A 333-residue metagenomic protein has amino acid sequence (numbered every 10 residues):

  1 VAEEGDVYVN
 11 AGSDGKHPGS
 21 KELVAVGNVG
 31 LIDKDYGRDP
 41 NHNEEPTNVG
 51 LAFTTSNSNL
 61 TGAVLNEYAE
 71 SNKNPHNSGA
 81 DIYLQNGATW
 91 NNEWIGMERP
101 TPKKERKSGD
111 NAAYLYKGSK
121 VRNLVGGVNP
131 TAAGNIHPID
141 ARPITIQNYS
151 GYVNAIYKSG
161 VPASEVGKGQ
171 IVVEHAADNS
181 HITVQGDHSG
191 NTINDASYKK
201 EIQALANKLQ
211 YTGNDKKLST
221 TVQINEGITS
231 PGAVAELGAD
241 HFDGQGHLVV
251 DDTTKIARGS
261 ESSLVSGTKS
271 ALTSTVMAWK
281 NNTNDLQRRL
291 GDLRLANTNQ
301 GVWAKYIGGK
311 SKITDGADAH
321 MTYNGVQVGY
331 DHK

Functional and structural regions predicted by a protein language model:
V1-A11, V26-G27, L31: Extracellular distal adhesion/interaction modules in secreted or cell-surface proteins
A2-E3, S58, A88, N281-N282: Long alpha-helical scaffolds
E4, P46-N48, N77, N299 (+1 more regions): A general secondary-structure signal for short beta-strands and their flanking turns/coil in non-transmembrane regions
D6, N48, Q245-V249: A generic structural signal for beta-strand entry/edge sites
D14, S20-E22, V26-N207: Extracellular beta-strand/loop-rich repeat segments of large surface/secreted proteins
D140-K333: Secretion/assembly modules of Gram-negative surface proteins
